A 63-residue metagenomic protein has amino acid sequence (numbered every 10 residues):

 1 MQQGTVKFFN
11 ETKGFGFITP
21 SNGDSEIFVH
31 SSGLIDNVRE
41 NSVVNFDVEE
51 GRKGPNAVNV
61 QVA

Functional and structural regions predicted by a protein language model:
M1-F8: Structural detector for short beta-strands of small beta-barrel domains
Q3, E26-F28, V43: Well-ordered beta-strand positions in beta-sheet-rich domains
N10, N22, E50-R52: A generic beta-sheet turn/junction motif
K13-I18: Short aromatic-glycine-enriched beta-strand elements
D24-D36: Beta-strand/loop nucleic-acid-binding surfaces
L34-N45: Short nucleic-acid-contacting surface segments enriched for D/E, G, S/T with interspersed K/R
E49-A63: OB-fold/S1-family single-stranded nucleic acid-binding modules
